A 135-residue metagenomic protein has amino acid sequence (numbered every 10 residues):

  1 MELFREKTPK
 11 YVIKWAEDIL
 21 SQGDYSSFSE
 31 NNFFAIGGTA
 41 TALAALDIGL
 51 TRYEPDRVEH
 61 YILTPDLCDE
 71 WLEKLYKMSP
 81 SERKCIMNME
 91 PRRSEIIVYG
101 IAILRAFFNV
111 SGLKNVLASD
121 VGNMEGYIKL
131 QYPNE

Functional and structural regions predicted by a protein language model:
M1-E135: Helical "lid/coupling" subdomains associated with nucleotide-phosphate turnover
